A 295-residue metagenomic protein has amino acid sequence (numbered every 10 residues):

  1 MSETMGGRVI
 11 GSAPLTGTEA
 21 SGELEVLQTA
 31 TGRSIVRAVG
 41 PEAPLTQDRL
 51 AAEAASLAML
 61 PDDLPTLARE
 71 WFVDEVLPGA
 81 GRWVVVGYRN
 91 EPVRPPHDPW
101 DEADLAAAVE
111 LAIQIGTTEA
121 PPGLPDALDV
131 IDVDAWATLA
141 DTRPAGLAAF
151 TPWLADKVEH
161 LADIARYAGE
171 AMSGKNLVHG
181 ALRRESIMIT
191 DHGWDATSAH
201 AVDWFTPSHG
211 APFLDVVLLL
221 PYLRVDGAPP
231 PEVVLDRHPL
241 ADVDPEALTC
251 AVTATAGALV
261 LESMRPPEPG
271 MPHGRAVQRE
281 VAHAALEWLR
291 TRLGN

Functional and structural regions predicted by a protein language model:
M1-S12: Juxta-kinase regulatory segment immediately upstream of eukaryotic protein kinase catalytic domains
T18-T29, I35-V36, D163-L214: Active-site acidic catalytic loop and adjacent metal/ATP-binding pocket of ATP-dependent phosphoryl transfer enzymes
E19-G22, L27, L57, V85-G87 (+6 more regions): Hydrophobic alpha-helical membrane segments, chiefly transmembrane helices and signal peptide h-regions, characterized
I35-R82, H97-Q114: A conserved alpha-helical element in kinase catalytic cores
G81-R94: Conserved short submotifs of the Hanks-type protein kinase catalytic core that shape the nucleotide-binding pocket
P95-D156, S173-K175, S208-H209: A cross-family kinase active-site recognition segment
L124-A127, P266-R279: Hydrophobic/aromatic-rich alpha-helical bundle segments in the mid-to-C-terminal region
F213-V243, V252-M271, H283: Active-site activation/catalytic loop segments of kinase-like enzymes and analogous catalytic loops in related
